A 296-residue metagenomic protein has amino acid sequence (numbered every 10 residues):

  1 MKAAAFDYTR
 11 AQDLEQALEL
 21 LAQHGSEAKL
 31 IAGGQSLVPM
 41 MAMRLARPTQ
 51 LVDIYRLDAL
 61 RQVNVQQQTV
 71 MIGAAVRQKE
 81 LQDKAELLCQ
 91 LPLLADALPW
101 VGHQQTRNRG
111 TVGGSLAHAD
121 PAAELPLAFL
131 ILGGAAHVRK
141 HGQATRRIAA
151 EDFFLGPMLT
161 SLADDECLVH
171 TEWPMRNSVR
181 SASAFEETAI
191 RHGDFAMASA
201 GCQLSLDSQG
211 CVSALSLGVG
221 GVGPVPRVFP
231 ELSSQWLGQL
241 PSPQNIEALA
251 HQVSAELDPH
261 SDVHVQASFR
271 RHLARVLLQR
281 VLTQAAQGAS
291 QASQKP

Functional and structural regions predicted by a protein language model:
M1-P296: C-terminal structural segment of proteins
